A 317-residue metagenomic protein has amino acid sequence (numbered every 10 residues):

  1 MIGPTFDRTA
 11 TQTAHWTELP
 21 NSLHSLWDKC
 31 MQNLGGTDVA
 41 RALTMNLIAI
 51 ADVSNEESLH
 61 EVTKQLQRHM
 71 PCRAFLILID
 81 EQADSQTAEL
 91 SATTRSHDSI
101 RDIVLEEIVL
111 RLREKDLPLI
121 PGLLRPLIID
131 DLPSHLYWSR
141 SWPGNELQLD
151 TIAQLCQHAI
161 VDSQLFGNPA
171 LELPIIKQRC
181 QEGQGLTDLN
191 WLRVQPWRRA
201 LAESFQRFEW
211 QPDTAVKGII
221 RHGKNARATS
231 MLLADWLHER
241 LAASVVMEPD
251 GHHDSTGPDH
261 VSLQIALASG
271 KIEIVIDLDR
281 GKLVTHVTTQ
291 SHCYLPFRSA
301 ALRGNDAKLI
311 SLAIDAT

Functional and structural regions predicted by a protein language model:
M1, R8, S25-G35, R41 (+5 more regions): C-terminal structured domains
M1-Y137: An N-terminal, globular interaction/scaffold subdomain
L59-H60, I120-P121, E146-Q148, A228-L233: A short acidic (Asp/Glu
C72, V104-L105, D131-P133, L155-Q157 (+2 more regions): A broad structural signal for short, well-ordered beta-strand segments within beta-sheet-rich domains
R73-A83, Y137-R140, D162-L165, D188-L189 (+1 more regions): A generic structural motif
I100-R101, I152, E209: Short, conserved catalytic or adaptor-binding loops enriched in Gly and charged residues
L105-A202: Internal, hydrophobic cores of structured domains that mediate oligomerization or house catalytic pockets within large
F166, A170-H260, S269: A contiguous, surface-oriented mixed alpha/beta subdomain in the mid-to-C-terminal portion of proteins that forms
